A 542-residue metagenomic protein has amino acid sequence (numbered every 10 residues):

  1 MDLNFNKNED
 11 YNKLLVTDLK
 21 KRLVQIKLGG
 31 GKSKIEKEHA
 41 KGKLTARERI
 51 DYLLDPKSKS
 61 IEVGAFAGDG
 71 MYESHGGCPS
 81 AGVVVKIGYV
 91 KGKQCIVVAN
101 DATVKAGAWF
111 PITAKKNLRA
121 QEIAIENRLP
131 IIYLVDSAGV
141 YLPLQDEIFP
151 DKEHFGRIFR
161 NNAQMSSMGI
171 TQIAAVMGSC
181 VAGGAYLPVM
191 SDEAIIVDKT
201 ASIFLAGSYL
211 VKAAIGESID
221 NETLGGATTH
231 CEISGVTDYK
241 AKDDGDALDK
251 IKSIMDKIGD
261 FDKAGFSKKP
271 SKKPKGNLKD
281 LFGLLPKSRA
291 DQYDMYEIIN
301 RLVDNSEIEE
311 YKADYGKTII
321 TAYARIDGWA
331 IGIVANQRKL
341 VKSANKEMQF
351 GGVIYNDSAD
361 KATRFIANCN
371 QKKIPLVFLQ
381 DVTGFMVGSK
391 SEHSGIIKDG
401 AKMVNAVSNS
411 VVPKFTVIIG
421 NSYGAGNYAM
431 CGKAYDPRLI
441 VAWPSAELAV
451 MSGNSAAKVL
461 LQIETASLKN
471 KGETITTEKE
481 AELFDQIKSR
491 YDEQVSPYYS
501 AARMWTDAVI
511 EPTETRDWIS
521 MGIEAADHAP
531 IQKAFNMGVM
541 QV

Functional and structural regions predicted by a protein language model:
M1-V542: Ligand-binding clefts of soluble mixed alpha/beta catalytic domains
